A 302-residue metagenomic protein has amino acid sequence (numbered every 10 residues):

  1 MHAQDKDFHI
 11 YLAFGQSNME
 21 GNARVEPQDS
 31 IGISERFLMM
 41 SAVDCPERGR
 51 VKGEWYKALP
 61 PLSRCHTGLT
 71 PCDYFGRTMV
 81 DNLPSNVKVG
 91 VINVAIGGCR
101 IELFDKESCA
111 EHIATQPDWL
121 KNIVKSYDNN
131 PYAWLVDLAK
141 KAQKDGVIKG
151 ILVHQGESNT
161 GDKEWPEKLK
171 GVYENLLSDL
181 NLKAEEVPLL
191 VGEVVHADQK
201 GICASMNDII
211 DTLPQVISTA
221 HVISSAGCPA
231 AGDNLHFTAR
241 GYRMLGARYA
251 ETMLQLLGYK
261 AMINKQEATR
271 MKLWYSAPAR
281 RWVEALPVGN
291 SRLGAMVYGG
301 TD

Functional and structural regions predicted by a protein language model:
Q4-A261: Cell-envelope and extracellular/periplasmic
I263-D302: Aromatic-residue-lined binding/catalytic grooves and analogous aromatic/hydrophobic interfacial grooves in multimeric
